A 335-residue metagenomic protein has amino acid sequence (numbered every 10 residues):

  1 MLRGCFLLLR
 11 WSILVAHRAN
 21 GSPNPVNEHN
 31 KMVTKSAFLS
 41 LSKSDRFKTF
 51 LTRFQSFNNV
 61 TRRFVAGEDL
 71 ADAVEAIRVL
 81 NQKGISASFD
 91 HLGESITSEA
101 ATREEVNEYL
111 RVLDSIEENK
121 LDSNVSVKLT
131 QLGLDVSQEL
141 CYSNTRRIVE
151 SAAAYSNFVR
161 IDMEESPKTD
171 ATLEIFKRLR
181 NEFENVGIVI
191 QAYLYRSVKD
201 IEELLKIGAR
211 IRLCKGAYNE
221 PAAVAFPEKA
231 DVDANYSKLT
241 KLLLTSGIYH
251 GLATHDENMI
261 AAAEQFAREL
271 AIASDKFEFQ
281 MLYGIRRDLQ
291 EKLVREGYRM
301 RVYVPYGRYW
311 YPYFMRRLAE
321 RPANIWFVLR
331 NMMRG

Functional and structural regions predicted by a protein language model:
V15-A19, V26-E28: Acidic, Ala/Val/Gly-enriched low-complexity intrinsically disordered segments
A19-S22, Y155: Compositionally biased non-globular segments, especially hydrophobic aliphatic-rich helices of signal peptides
N27-G335: Positively charged, amphipathic and often flexible ligand-engagement surfaces
